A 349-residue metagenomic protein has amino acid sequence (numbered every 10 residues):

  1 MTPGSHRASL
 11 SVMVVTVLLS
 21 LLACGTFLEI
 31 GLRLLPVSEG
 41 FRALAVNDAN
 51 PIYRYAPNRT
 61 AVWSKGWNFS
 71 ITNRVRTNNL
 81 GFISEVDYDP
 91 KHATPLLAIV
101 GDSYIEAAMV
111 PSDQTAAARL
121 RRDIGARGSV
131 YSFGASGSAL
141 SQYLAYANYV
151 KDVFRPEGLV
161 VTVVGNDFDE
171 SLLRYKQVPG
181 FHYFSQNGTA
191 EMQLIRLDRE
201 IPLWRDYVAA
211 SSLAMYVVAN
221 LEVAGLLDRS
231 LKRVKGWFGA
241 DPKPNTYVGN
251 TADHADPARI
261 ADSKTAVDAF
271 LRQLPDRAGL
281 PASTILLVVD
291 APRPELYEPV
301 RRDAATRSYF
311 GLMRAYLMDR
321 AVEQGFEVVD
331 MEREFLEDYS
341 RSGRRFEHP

Functional and structural regions predicted by a protein language model:
M1-S9: N-terminal Lys/Arg-rich, disordered targeting/topogenic segments
A8, G165-M318, M331-Y339: Serine-dependent acyl-ester chemistry module
M13-I30: Hydrophobic membrane-insertion alpha-helices, especially the h-region of bacterial N-terminal signal peptides
T16, F27, E327, E347-P349: Histidine-centered active-site loop/cap adjacent to the catalytic His in serine esterases/O-acetyl transfer systems
E29, D102, Y143, L159 (+3 more regions): Generic structural signal for small/hydrophobic residues in well-ordered secondary structure, especially within
L35-I124, A240-N250, F335-P349: Membrane/wall-proximal cationic-aromatic binding patches
K91, A98, E106-Q193: Conserved SGNH/GDSL esterase-like catalytic core that processes O-acyl groups on lipids and polysaccharides
T94-P95, A126-S129, R155-L159, G279-I285 (+1 more regions): Loop/turn elements at helix/coil->beta-strand transitions in domains of secreted/extracellular proteins
